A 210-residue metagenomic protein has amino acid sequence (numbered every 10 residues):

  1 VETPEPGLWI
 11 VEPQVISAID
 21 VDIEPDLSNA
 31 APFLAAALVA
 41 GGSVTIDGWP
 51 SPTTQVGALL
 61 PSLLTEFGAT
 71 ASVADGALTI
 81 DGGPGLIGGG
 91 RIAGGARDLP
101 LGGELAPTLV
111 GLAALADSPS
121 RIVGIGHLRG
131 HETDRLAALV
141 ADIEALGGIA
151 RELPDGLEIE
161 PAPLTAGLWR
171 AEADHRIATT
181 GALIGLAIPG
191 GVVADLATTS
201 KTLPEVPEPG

Functional and structural regions predicted by a protein language model:
V1-G210: Short, structured segments at the rim of ligand-binding sites
